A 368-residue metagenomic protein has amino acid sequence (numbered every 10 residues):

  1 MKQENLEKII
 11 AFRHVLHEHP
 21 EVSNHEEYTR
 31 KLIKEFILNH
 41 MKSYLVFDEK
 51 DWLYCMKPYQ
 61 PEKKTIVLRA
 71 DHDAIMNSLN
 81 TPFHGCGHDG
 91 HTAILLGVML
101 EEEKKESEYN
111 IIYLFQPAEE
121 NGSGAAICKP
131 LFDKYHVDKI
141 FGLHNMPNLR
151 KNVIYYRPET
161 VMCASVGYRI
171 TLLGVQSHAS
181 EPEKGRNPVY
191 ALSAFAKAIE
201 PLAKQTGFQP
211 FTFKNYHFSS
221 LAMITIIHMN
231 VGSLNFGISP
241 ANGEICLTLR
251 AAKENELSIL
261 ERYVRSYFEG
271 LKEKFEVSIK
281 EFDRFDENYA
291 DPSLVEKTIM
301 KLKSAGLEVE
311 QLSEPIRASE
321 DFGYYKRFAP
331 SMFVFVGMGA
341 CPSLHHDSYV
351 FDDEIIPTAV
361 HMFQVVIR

Functional and structural regions predicted by a protein language model:
M1-G85, D89-Y109: Acidic/His- and Gly-rich active-site-bordering loop/insert found across diverse amide/peptide-bond hydrolases
L16, L68, H88, Y113 (+7 more regions): Divalent metal-coordination and catalytic microenvironments
I33, I94-E102, A191-I199, F363-I367: Buried hydrophobic packing segments
M56-K57, D73-G85, D89-G90, K105-H228 (+2 more regions): Histidine/acidic-residue-rich, glycine-tolerant segments that coordinate divalent metal ions
V67-R69, H144, Y168-T171, F333-M338: Non-cysteine beta-strand/loop elements that form the S-adenosyl-L-methionine
T225-G232, T248, V277-I299, S313-G323 (+1 more regions): A short beta-alpha structural unit
H228, N235-I279: Oxyanion-binding "anion nests"
E310-I367: Zn-dependent metallopeptidase/amidohydrolase metal-coordination segment
